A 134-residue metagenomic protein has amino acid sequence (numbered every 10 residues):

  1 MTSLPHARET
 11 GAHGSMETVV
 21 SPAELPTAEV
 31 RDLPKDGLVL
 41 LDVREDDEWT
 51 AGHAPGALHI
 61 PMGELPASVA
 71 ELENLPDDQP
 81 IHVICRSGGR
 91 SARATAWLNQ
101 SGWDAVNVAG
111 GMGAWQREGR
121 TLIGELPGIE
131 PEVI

Functional and structural regions predicted by a protein language model:
T2-V39, E45-P80, G89-I134: Rhodanese-like catalytic fold shared by cysteine-dependent sulfurtransferases and DSP/PTP-type phosphatases
I84: Short, surface-exposed ligand- or partner-binding patches at beta-edge/loop junctions that are enriched in aromatics
